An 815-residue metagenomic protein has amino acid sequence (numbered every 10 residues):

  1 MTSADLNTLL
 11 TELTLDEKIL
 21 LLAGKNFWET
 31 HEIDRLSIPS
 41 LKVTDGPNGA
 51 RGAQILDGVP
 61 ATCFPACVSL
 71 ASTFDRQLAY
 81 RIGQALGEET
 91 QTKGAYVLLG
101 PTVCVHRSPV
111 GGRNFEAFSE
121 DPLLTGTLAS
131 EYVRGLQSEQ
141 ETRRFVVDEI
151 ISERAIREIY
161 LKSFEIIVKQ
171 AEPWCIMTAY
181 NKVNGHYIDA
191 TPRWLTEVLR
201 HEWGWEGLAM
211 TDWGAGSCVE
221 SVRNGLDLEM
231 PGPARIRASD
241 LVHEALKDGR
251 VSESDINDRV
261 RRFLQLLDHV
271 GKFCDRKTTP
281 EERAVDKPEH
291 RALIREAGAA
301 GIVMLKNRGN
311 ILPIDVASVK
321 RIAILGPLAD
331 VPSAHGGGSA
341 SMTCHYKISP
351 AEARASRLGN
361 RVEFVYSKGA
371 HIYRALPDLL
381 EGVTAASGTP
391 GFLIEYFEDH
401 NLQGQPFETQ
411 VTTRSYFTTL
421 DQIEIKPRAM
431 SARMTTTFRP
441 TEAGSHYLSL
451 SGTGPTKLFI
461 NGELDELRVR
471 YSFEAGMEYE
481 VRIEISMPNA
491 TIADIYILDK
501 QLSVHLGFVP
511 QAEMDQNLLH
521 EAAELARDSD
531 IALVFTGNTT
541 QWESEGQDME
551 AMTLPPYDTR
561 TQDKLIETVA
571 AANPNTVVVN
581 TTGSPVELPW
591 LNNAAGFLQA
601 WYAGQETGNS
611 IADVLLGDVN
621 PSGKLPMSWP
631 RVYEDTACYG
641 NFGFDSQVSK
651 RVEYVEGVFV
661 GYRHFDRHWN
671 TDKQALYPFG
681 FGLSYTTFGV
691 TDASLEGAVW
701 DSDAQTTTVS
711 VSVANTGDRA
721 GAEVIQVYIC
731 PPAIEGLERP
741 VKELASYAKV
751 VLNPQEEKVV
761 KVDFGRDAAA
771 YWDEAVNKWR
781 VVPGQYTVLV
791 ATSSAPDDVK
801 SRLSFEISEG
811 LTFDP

Functional and structural regions predicted by a protein language model:
M1-W772, K778, Q785-S794, F813-P815: Glycoside hydrolase catalytic-domain context in secreted enzymes
P783-G784, I807: A short, compositionally biased
D797-P815: Short beta-strand elements
